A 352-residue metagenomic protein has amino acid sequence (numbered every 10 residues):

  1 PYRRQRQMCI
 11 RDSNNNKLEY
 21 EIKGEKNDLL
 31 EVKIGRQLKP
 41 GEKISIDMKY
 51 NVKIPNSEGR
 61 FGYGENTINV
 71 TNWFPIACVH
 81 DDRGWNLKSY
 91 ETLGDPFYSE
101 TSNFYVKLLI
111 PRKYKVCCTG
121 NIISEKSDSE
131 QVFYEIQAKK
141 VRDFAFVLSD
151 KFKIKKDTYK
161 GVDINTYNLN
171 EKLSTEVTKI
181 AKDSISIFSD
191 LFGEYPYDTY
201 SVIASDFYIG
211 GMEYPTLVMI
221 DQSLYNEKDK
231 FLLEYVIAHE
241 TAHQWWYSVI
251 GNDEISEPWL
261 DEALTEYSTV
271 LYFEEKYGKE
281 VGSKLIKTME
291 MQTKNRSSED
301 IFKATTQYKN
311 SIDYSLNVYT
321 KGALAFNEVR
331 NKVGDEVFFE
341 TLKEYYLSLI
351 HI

Functional and structural regions predicted by a protein language model:
P1-R6, I10, I350-H351: Single conserved hydrophobic/aromatic residue that forms the stacking wall/gate of nucleotide- or nucleobase-binding
Q7, R11-N66, E130: A surface-exposed beta-strand-loop module
V32-G35, L169-T175, E254-I255, I312-S315 (+2 more regions): Second-shell loop/turn segments in exported
M48, Q244-G251, T265-T269, K321-V333 (+1 more regions): Alpha-helical scaffold elements that line and support the substrate/ligand-binding pocket of soluble hydrolases
Y50-F104: Glycine/proline-rich low-complexity spacer/linker segments in large multi-domain proteins
H80-D81, D95-A238, Y267: Hydrophobic helix-coil surface modules that form long, contiguous segments used for peptide/substrate interaction
K179, V218-K284: Zinc-dependent metallopeptidase catalytic helix centered on the HExxH motif and its immediate flanking segment
P258, E262-L324, K332: Acidic/His/Gly-enriched intrinsically disordered linker/tail segments that often contain short helix/coil "MoRF-like"
